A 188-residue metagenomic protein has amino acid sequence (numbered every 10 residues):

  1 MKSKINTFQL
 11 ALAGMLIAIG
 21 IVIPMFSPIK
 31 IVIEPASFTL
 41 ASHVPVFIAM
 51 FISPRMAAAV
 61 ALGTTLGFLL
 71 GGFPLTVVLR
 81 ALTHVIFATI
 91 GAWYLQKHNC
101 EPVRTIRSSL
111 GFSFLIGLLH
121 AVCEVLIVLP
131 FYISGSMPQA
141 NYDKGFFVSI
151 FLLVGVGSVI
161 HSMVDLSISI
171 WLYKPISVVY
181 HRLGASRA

Functional and structural regions predicted by a protein language model:
M1-A188: Loop-helix junctions at membrane interfaces
